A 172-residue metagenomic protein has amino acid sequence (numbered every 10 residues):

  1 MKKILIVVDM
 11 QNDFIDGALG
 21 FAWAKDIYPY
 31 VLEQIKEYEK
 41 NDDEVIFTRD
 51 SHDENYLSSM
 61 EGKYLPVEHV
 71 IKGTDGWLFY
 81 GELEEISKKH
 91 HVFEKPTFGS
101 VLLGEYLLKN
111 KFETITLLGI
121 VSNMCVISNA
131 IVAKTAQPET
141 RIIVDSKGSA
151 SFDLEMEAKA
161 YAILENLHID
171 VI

Functional and structural regions predicted by a protein language model:
M1, A18-Y38, D42-H52: A short alpha/beta connector and helix-capping loop motif
K2-I4, Y30-N41, K63, V67-I172: Active-site-adjacent betaalpha module
I6-V8, R49, L118: Active-site flanking residues adjacent to catalytic metal/cofactor-binding acidic residues
Q11, S51-H52, V121, S149: Catalytic metal-binding/acid-base residues of hydrolase active sites
Q11-G17: Short acidic, Gly/Ser-rich segments with clustered Asp/Glu that frequently serve as metal-coordination loops in enzyme
F14, E54-N55: Feature marks short, surface-exposed loop/turn motifs that line or immediately flank catalytic pockets and channel
H52-E54, G99-S100: A short acidic, glycine/proline-enriched capping/turn motif at secondary-structure boundaries, especially helix N-cap
Y56-M60: Metal-dependent catalytic neighborhoods of phosphoester/phosphodiester hydrolases
